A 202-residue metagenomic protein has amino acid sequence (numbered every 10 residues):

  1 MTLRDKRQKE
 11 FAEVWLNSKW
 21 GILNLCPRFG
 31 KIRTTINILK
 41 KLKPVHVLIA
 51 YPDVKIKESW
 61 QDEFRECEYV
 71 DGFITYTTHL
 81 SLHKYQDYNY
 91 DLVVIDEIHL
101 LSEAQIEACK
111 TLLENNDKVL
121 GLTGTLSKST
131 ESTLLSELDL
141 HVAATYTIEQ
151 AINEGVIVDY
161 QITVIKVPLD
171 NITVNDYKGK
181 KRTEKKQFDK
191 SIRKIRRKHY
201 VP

Functional and structural regions predicted by a protein language model:
M1-N24: Conserved pre-motif I regulatory segment
S18-I38: Walker A/P-loop
I32, V47-K57, D189-P202: Conserved strand-helix element at the start of the C-terminal RecA-like helicase core
H46, D71-I74, N89-L92, N116-L120: Loop/turn-to-beta-strand initiation segments
A50-N89: Inter-Walker segment of RecA-like/P-loop motor cores
F73-T111: Conserved RecA-like ASCE ATPase "motif II neighborhood" in helicase/translocase motors
L100-Y160: Post-DEXD/H (motif II) to motif III coupling segment of the RecA-like Helicase ATP-binding lobe
V142-P202: Conserved interdomain linker/interface between the two RecA-like ATPase lobes of SF2 helicase motors
